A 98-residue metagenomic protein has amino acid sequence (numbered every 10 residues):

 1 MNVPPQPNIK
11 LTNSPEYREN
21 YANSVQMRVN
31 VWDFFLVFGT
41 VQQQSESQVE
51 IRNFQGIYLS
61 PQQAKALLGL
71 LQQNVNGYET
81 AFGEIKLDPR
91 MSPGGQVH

Functional and structural regions predicted by a protein language model:
M1-Q62, G69-H98: N-terminal intrinsically disordered, cationic/polar leader segments that include organellar targeting peptides
